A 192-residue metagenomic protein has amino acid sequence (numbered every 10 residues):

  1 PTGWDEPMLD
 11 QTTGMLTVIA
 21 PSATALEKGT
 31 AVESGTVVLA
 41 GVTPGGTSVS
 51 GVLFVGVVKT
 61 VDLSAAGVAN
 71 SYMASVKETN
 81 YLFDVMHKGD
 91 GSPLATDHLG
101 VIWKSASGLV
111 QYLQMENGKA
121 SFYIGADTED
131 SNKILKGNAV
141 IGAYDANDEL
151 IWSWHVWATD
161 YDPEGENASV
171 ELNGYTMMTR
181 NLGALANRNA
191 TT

Functional and structural regions predicted by a protein language model:
P1-G3, V52-M115, G165-N187: Solvent-exposed, low-complexity, repeat-rich "mucin-like" stalks and linkers
M8-T12, E116: Short proline/glycine- and polar residue-rich coil/turn motifs
M15-V32, N117-K136: Extracellular/luminal low-complexity segments enriched in Ser/Thr/Pro
E27-P44, L135-A146: A short beta-strand micro-motif common to beta-rich folds, especially ectodomain repeats
T47-K59, E149-P163: C-terminal edge beta-strand
V140-G142, H155, T176-M178: Residues within well-ordered beta-strands of beta-sheet-rich folds
G142, R188-T191: Short, solvent-exposed loop/turn and secondary-structure capping segments
